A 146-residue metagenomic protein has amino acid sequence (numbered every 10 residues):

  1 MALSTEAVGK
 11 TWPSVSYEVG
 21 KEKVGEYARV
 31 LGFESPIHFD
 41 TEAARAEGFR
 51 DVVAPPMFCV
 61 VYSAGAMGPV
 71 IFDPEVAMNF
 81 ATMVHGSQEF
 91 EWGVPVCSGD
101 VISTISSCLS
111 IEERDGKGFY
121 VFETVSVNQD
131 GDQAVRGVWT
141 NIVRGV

Functional and structural regions predicted by a protein language model:
M1-H85: Hot-dog-fold acyl-thioester-processing enzymes
M1-L3, W92-V146: HotDog/MaoC-like acyl-thioester-processing domains
S87-E91: Short alpha-helix capping/helix-loop boundary micro-motifs
